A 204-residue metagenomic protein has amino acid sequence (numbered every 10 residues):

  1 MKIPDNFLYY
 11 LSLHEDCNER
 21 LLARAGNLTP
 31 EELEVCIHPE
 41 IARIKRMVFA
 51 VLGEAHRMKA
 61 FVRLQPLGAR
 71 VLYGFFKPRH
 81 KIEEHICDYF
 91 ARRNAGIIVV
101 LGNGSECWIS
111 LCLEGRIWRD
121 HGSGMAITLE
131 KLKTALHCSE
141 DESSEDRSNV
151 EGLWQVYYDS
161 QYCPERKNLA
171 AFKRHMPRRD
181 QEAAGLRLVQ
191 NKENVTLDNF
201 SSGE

Functional and structural regions predicted by a protein language model:
M1-E204: Extended, well-ordered protein cores
